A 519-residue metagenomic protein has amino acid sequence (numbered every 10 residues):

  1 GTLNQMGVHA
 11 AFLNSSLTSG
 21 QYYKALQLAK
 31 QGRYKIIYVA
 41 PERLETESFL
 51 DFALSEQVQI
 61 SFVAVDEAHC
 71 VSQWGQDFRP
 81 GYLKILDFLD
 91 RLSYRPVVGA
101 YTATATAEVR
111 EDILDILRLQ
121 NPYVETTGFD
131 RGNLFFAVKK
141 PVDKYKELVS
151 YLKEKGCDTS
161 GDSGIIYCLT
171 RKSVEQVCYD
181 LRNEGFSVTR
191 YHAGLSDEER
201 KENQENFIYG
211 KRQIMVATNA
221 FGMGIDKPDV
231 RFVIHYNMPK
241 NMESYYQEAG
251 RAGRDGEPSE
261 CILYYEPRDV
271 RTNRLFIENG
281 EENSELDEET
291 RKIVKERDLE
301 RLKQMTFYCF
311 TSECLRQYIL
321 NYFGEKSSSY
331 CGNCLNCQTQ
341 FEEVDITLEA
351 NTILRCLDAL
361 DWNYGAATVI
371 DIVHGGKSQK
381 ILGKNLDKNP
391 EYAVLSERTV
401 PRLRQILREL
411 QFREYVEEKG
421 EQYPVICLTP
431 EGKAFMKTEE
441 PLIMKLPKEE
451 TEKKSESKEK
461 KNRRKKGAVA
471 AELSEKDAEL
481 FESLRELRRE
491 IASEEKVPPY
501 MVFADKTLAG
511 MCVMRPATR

Functional and structural regions predicted by a protein language model:
G1-K292, E300, G324-S329, N336: Helicase motor core with emphasis on the C-terminal RecA-like subdomain
F88, I113, I319, R488-I491: Broad structural signal for hydrophobic residues in well-ordered alpha-helices, predominantly aliphatic
H235, Y308, G510-M511: Short alpha-helical segment immediately N-terminal to, or the first helix within, an HTH/HTH-like DNA-binding domain
R271-T272, N283-D287, R297-L299, L315-Q317 (+1 more regions): Accessory DNA-binding and partner-docking regions appended to nucleic-acid-acting proteins, especially the terminal
I293-F323: Short, charged low-complexity linear segments at domain edges
